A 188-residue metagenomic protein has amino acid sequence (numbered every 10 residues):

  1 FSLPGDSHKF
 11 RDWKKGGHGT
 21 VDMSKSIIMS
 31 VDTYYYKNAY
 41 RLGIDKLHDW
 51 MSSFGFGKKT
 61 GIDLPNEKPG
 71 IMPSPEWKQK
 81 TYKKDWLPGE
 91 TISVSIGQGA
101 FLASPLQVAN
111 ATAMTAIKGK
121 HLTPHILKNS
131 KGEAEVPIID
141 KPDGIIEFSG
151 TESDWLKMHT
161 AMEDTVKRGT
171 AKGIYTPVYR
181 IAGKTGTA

Functional and structural regions predicted by a protein language model:
F1-A188: Beta-lactam-recognizing serine transpeptidase/beta-lactamase-like catalytic domain environment
